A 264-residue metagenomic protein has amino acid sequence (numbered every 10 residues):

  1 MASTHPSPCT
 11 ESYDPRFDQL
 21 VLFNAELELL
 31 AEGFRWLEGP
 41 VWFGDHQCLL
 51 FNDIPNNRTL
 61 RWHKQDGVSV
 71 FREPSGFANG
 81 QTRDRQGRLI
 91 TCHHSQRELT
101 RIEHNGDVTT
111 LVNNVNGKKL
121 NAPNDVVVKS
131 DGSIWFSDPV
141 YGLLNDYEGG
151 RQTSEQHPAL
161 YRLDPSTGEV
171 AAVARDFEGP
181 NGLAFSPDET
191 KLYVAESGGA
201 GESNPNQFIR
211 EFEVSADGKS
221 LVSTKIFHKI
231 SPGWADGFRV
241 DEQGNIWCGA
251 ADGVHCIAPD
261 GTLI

Functional and structural regions predicted by a protein language model:
M1-I264: Sequence-structural signature of mature extracellular/luminal beta-sheet repeat domains, prominently beta-propellers
